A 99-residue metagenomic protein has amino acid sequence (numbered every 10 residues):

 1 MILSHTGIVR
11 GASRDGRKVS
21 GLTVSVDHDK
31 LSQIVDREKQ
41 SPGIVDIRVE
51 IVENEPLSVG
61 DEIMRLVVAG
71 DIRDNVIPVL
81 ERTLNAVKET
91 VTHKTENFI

Functional and structural regions predicted by a protein language model:
M1-M64, A69-I99: N-terminal, polar/charged subdomain of small-to-medium soluble alpha/beta proteins
